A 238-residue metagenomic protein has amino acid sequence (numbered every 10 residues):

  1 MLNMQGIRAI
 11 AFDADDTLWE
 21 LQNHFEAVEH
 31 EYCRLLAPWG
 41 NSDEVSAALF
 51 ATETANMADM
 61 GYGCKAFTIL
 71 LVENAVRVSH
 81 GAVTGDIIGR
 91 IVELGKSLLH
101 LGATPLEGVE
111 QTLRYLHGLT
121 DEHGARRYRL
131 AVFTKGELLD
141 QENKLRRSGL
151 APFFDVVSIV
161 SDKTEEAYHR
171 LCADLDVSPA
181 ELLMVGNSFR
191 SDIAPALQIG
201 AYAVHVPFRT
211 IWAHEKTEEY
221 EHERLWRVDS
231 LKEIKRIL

Functional and structural regions predicted by a protein language model:
M1-I7, E110, R114, G118-D121 (+1 more regions): Asp-based, Mg2+/Mn2+-dependent phosphohydrolase catalytic module
L2-A48: Active-site neighborhood of HAD-like aspartate-dependent phosphohydrolases
F25-C33, T68, V72, L138: An amphipathic alpha-helix signature
V28-Y32, L49, E53, I91-K96 (+2 more regions): Hydrophobic alpha-helical core bundles mediating ligand binding, dimerization, or RNAP-core interactions
E31, L35, W39, T112-R127: A short, Lys/Arg-enriched amphipathic alpha-helix followed by its capping loop at the start of a domain
A51-L98, Q111, Y115: A metal-dependent, Asp-based hydrolase signature
L94-S97, L101, A125-R127, D140: Conserved acidic, metal-coordinating active-site core of Asp-based, Mg2+-dependent phosphoryl-transfer enzymes
T134: Conserved phosphate-coupling serine/threonine residues in phosphotransfer and NTP-handling enzymes
